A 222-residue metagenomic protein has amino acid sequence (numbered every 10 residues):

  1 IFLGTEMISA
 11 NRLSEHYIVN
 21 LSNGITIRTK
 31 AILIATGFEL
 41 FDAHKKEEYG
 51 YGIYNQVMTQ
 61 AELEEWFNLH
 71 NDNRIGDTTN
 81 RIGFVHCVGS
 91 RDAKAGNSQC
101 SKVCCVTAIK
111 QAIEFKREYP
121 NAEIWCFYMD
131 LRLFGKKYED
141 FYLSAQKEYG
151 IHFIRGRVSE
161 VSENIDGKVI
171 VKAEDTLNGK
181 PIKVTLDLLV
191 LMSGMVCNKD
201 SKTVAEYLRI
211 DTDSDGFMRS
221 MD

Functional and structural regions predicted by a protein language model:
I1-D222: Residues forming the flavin
